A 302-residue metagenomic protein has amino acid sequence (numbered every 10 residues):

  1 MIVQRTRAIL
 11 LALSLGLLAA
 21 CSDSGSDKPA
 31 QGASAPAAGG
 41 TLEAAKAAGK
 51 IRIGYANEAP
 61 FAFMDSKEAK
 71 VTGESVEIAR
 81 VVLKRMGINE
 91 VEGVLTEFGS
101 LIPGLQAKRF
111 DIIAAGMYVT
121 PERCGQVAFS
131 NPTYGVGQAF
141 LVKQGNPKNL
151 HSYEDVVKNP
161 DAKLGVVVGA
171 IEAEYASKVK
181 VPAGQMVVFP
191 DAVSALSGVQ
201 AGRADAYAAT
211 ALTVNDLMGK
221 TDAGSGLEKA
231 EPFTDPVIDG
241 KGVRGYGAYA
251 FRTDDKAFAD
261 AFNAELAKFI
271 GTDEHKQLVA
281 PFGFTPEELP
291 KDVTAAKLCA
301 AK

Functional and structural regions predicted by a protein language model:
G16-A20: C-terminal motif of bacterial Sec signal peptides marking the signal peptidase cleavage site
C21-Q31: Bacterial lipoprotein signal-peptidase II cleavage site
S22, V76-R85, N146, A162 (+2 more regions): Extended ligand-binding regions for polar small-molecule ligands
P29-A115, G125: Extracytoplasmic small-molecule ligand-binding "clamshell" domains of the periplasmic binding protein/Venus flytrap
S34, Q144-K163: Flexible hinge/capping segments at coil-to-helix
G39, E92-P103, K148-H151, V187-A201: Short helix-initiation/N-cap motifs at beta->coil->alpha
M117-G125, S177-K178, D205-V243: A ligand-binding cleft/hinge motif common to bilobed small-molecule-binding domains
G135-A139, D222-N263, P286-K302: Periplasmic-binding protein-like
